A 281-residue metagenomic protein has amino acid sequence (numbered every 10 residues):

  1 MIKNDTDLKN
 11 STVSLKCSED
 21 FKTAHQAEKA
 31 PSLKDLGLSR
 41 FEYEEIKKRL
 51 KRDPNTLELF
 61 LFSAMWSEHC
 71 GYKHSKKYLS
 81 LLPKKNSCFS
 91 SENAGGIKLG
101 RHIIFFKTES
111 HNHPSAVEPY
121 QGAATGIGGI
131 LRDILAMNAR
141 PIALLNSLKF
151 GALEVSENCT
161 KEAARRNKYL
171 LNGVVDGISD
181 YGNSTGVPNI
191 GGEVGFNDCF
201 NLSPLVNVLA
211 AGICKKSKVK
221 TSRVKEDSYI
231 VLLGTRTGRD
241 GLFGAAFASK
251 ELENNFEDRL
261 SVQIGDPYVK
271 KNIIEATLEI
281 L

Functional and structural regions predicted by a protein language model:
I2-L281: Glycine/proline-enriched, intrinsically flexible loops and inter-domain linkers
